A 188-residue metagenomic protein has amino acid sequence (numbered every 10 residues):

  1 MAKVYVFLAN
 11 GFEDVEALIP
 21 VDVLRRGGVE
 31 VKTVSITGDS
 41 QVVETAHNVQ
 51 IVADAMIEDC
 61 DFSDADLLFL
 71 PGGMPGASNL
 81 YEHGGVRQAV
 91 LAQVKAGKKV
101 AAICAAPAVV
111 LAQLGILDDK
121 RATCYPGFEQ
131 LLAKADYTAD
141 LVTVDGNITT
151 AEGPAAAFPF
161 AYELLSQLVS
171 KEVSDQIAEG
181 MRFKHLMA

Functional and structural regions predicted by a protein language model:
K3-V6, F12, G27-D39, D54-M56 (+1 more regions): Active-site-adjacent pocket-lining segments in enzyme domains
V21: Histidine-anchored nucleotide/phosphate-binding helix
Q41-D54: A cross-family phosphate/adenosyl-ligand binding-site feature
